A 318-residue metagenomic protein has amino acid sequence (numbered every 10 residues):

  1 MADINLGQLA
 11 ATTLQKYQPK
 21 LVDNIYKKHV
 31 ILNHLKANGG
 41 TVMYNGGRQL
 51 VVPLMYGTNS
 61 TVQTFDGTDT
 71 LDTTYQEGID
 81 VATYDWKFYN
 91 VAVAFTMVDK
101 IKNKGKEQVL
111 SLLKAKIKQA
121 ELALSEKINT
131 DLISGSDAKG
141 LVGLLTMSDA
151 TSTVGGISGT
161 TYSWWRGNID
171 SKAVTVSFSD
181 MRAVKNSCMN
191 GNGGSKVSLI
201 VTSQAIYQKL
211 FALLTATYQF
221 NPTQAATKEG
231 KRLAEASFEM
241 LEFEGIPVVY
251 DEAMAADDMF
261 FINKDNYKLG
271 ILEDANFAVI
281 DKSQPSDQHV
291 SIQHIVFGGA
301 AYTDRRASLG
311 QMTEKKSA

Functional and structural regions predicted by a protein language model:
M1-A318: Flexible, glycine/threonine- and acidic-rich loop/arm segments that mediate assembly and lattice contacts in viral
